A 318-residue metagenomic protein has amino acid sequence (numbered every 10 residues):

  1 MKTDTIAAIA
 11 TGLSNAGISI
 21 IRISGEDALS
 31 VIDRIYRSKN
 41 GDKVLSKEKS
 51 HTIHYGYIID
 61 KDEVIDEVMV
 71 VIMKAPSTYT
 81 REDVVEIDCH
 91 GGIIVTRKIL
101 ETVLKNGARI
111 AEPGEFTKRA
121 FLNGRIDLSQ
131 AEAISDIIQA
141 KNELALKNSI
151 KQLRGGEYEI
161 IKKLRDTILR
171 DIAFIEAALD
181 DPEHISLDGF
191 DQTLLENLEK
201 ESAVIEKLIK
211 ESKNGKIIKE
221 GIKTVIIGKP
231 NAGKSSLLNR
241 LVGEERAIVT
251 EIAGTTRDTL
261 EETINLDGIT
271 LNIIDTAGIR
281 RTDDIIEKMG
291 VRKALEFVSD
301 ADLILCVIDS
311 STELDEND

Functional and structural regions predicted by a protein language model:
M1-K147, K151, G155: A glycine-rich (often HGG/GG-containing) alpha/beta subdomain
D4, G156, M289, E316-N317: Short, conserved clusters of charged catalytic residues that mark active-site and nucleotide-handling motifs
S14-N15, K61-I65, S77-E82, L128-S129 (+5 more regions): Short flexible coil/turn linkers enriched for glycine and charged/polar residues that connect secondary-structure
N15, R22-S24, R34-S38, F174-L303: Conserved G1/Walker A P-loop phosphate-binding module
G91, L241, T276, I308-S311: Glycine-rich, N-terminal phosphate-binding loop of Rossmann-like dinucleotide-binding domains
P113, T282-I286, E313-D318: Conserved ATPase-coupling elements of RecA-like P-loop NTPase cores
R125-V204: Long, non-coiled-coil amphipathic alpha-helical linker/lever segments that couple catalytic cores to other domains
S299-D318: Conserved Switch II/interswitch segment of TRAFAC-class P-loop GTPases
